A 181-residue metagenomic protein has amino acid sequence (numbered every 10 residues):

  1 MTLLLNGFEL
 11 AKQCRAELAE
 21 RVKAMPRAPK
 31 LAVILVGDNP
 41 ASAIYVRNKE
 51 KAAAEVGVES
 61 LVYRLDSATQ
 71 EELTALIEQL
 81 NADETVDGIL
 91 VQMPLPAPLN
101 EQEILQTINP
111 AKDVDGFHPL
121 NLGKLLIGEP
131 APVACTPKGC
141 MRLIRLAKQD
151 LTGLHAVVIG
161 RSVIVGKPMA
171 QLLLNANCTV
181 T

Functional and structural regions predicted by a protein language model:
M1-R27: Positively charged, low-complexity intrinsically disordered leader regions
A28-D38: Short beta-strand segments enriched in small/hydrophobic residues
L35, L90-P94, I159: Short beta-strand segments
V36-E50, A131-T181: Glycine-rich phosphate/diphosphate-binding loop of Rossmann-like nucleotide-binding domains
A53-D66, T179-T181: Short beta-strand elements in bilobed, periplasmic/extracellular small-molecule ligand-binding domains
E55-V58, N81, I108-A111: Non-catalytic terminal and connector segments of soluble metabolic enzymes
E72-E84: Short, well-structured alpha-helical segments in soluble
L90-T152, M169: Anion-binding alpha/beta catalytic cores of soluble intermediary-metabolism enzymes, centered on
